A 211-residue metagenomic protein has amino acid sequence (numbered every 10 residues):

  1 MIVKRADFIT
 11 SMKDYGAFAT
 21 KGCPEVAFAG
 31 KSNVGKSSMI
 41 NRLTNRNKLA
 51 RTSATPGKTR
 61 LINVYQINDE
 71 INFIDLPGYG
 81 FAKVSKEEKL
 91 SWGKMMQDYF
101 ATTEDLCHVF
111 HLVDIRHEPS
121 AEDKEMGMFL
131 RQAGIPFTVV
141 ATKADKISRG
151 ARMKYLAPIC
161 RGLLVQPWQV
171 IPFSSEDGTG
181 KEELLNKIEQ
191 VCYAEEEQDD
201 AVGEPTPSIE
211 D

Functional and structural regions predicted by a protein language model:
M1-K83, Y193, D199-E210: Conserved G1/Walker A P-loop phosphate-binding module
V3-Y15, K146-V202: Canonical P-loop GTPase G-domain recognition
G22, K48, L61, N72 (+7 more regions): Helical mechanochemical/support elements of P-loop NTPase systems and associated helical scaffolds
L43-N47, F100, L163, I188: Hydrophobic aliphatic residues
K58, I71, G78-F81, R116-E118 (+2 more regions): Conserved nucleotide-binding/hydrolysis micro-motifs of P-loop NTPases
Y65, T142, L184: Residue-level signal for inorganic ion chemistry
D69-L106: Conserved nucleotide-sensing/catalytic segment adjacent to the nucleotide-binding pocket in NTP-handling enzymes
K94-W168: Conserved C-terminal guanine-recognition region of P-loop GTPase G domains, centered on the G4
